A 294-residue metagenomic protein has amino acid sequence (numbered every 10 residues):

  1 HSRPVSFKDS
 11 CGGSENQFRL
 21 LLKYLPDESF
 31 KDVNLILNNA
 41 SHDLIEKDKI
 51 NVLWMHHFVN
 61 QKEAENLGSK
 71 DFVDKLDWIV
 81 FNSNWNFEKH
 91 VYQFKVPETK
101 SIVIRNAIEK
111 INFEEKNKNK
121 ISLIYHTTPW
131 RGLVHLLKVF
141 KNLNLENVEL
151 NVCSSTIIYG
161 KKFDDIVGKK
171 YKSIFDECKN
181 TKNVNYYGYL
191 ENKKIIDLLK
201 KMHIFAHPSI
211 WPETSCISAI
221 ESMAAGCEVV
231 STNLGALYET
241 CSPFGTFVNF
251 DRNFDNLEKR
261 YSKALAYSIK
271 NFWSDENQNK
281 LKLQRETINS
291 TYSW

Functional and structural regions predicted by a protein language model:
G12-N16, R252, N256, W273-W294: A charged, aromatic-enriched C-terminal amphipathic alpha-helix characteristic of glycosyltransferases across folds
D77-K100: A short, active-site helix/loop in glycosyltransferases that binds the activated sugar's phosphate group
N86, V103-F113, T156-Y159: Short beta-strand->alpha-helix junction loop in the catalytic core of nucleotide-activated group-transfer enzymes
E115-G132, L137-F140, N151: Conserved donor-binding/catalytic core segment of Leloir-type glycosyltransferases
D164-K193: Nucleotide-activated donor-binding/catalytic signature segment of Leloir-type glycosyltransferases, i.e., the conserved
K200-T214, C227: Acidic donor-binding loop of glycosyltransferase active sites
E228-S231, Y238: Short hydrophobic beta-strand element within catalytic cores of glycosyltransferases and related nucleotide-activated
Y238-I269: Change "using UDP/GDP/dTDP sugars" to "using nucleotide sugars
